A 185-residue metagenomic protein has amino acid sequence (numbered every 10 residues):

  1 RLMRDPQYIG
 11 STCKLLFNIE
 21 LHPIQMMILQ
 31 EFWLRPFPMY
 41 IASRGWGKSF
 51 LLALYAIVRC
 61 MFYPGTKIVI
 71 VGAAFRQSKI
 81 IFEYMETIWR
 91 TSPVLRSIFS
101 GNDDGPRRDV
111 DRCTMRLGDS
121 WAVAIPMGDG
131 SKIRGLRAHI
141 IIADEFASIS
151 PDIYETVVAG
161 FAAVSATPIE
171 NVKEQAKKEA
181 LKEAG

Functional and structural regions predicted by a protein language model:
R1-G185: Phosphate/NTP-binding elements of NTP-utilizing enzymes
